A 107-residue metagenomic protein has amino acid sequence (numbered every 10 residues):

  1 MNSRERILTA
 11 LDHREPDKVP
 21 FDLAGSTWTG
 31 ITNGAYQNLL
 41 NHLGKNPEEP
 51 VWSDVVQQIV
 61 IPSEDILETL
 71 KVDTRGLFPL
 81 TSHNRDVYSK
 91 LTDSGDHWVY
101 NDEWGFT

Functional and structural regions predicted by a protein language model:
M1-T107: Catalytic cores of TIM-barrel enzymes
